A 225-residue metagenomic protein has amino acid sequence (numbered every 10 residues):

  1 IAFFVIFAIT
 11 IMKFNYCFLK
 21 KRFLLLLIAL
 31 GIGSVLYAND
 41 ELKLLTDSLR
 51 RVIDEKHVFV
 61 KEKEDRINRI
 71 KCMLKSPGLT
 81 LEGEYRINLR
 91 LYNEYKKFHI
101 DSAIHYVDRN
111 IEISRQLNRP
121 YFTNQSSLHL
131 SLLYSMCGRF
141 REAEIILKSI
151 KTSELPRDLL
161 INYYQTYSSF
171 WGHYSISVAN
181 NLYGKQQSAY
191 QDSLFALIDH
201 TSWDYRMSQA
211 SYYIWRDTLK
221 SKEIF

Functional and structural regions predicted by a protein language model:
I1-K20: N-terminal secretory signal peptides that target proteins for export/translocation
I9, C17, Y37-F225: A "functional boundary" signal
L25-G33: Bacterial N-terminal signal peptides
